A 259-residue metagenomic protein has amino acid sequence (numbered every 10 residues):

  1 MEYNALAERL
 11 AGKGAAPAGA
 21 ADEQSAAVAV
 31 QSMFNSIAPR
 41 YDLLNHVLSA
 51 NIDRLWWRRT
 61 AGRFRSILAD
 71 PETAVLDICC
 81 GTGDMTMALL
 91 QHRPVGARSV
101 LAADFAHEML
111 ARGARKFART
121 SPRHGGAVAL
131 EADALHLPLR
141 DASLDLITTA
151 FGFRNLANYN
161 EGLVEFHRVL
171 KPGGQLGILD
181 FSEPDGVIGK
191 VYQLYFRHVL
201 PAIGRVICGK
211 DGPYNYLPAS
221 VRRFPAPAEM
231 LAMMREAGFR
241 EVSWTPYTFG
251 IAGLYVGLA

Functional and structural regions predicted by a protein language model:
M1-S32: N-terminal auxiliary segments of SAM/dcSAM-dependent transferases
R40, A50-T73, A88: Conserved alpha-helix/loop element of class I SAM-dependent methyltransferases that forms part of the SAM/SAH-binding
Y41, I147-T148: Hydrophobic beta-strand segment of the Class I
A74-H136: Class I SAM-dependent methyltransferase SAM/SAH-binding core
L135-I147: A short acidic, Gly/Pro-enriched loop at the edge of an enzyme's catalytic core that lines a small-molecule cofactor
N160-Q175: A short glycine-rich, Lys/Arg-flanked "PGG" loop and its adjoining helix->strand segment in the class I
L179, E183-A237, S243: C-terminal alpha-helical "lid/dimerization" subdomain adjacent to the S-adenosyl-L-methionine
A237-A259: Core SAM-dependent methyltransferase catalytic element
